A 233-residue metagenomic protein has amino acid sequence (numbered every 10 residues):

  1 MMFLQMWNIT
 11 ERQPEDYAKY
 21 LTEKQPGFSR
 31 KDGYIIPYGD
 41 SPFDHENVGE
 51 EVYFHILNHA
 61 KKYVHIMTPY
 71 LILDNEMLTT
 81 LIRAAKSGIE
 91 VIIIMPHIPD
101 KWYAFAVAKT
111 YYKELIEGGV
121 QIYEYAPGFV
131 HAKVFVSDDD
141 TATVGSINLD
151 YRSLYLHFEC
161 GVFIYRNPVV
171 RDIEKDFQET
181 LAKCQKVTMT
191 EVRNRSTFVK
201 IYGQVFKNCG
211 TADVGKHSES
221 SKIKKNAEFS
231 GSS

Functional and structural regions predicted by a protein language model:
M1-S233: Charged, low-complexity intrinsically disordered terminal segments
